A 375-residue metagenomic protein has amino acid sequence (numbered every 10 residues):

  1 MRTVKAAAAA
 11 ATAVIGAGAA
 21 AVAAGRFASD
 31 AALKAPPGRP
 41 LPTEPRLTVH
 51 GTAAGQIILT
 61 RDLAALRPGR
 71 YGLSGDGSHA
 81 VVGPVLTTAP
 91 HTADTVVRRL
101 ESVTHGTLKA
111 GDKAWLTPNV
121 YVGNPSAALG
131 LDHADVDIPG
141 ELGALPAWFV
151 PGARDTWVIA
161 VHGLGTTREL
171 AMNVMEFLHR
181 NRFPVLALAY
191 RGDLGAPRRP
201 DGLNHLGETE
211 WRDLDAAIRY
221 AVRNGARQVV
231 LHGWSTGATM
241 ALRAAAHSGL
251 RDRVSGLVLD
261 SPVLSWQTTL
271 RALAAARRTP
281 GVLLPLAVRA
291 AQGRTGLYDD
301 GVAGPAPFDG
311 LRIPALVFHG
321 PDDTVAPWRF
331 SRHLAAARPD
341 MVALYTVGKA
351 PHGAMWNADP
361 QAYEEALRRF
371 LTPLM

Functional and structural regions predicted by a protein language model:
M1-G130: N-terminal targeting or regulatory segments adjacent to alpha/beta-hydrolase or S9 domains
D155-G163: Short beta-strand element of the alpha/beta-hydrolase
L178-R198: Conserved alpha/beta-hydrolase
L203-N224, V230: Alpha/beta-hydrolase active-site loop
A246-D300: Hydrolase active-site cap/lid region
G310-R312, V317-H319, D323: Short beta-strand/loop motif that positions the catalytic acidic residue of the alpha/beta-hydrolase fold
T324-F330: Conserved alpha/beta-hydrolase "acid-adjacent" motif
A350-E364: Catalytic histidine-centered segment of alpha/beta-hydrolase-like enzymes
